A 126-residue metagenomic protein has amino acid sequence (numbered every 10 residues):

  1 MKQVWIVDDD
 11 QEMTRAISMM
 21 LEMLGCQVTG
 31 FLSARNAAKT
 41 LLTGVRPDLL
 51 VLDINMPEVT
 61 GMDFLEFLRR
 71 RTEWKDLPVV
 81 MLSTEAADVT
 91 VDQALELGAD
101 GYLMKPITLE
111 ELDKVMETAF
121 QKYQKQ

Functional and structural regions predicted by a protein language model:
Q11-T29: Two-component/phosphorelay signaling modules centered on CheY-like receiver
T14, P57-E58, A87: The feature encodes the CheY-like receiver
G30, E58-V59, E96: Residue-level signal for the "D+5" position in two-component response regulator receiver
G30-L49: Acidic, metal-coordinating helix/loop segments flanking the phosphotransfer/catalytic sites of two-component signaling
D53, S83: Active-site residues of response regulator receiver
I107-M116: C-terminal output helix
